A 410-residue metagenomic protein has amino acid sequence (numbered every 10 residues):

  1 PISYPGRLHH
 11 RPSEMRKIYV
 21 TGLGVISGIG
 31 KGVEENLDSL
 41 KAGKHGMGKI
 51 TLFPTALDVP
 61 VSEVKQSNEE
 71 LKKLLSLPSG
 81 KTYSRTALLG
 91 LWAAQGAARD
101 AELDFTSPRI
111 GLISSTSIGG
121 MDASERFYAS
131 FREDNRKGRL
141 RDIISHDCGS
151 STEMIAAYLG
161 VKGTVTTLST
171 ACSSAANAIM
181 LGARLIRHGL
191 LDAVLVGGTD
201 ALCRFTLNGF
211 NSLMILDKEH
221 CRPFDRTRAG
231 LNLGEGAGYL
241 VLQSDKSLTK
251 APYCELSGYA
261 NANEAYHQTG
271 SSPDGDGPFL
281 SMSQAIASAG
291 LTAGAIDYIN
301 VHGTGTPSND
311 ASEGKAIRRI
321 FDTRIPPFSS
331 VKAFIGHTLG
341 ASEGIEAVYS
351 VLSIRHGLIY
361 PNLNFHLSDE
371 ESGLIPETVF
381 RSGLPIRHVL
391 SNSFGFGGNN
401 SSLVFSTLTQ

Functional and structural regions predicted by a protein language model:
R11-L77, K246-E255, V348-L363, S406-Q410: ACP-dependent fatty acid/polyketide chain-elongation machinery
K17-T21, K41-I50, H220-A289, Y298 (+1 more regions): Condensing-enzyme catalytic core mediating Claisen C-C bond formation in acyl metabolism
I29, E34-S114, G120-M121, S281-A293 (+1 more regions): Conserved active-site "lid/cap" helical segment
L77-S79, S114, K162-A178, C221-G236 (+6 more regions): Cysteine-centered functional microenvironments
G90-E102, C148, A156-L159, T164-G198 (+3 more regions): Active-site-proximal alpha-helical scaffold in enzymes
T116-T166, N309-T323: Active-site-proximal gating segment of KS-fold condensing enzymes and close homologs
D134-R139, M180, R184, A201-T249 (+2 more regions): Glycine-/small-residue-rich "gating" segment that lines the acyl/pantetheine channel and substrate pocket
L190-S212, D217-R228, Y259-P273, V301-D310 (+1 more regions): Acyl-CoA/ACP chain-elongation machinery
